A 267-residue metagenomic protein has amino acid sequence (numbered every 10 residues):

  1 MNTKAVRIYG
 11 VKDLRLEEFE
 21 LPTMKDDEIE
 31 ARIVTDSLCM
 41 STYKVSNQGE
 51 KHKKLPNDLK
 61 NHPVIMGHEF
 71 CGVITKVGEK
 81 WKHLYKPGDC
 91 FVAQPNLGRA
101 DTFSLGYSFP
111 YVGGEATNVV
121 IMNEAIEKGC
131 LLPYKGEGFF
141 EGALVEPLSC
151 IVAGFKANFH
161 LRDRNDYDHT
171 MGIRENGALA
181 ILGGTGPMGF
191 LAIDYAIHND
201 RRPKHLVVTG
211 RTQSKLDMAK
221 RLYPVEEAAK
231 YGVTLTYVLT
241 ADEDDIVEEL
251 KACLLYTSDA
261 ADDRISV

Functional and structural regions predicted by a protein language model:
N2-T3: Extreme N-terminal starter segment of soluble prokaryotic enzymes
R7-D13: Extracellular beta-rich ligand/substrate-recognition surface
P22-S37, K51-L97, V112-G113, A125 (+1 more regions): Glycine-rich beta-strand-centered segment in the early N-terminal region that forms part of a ligand/cofactor-binding
K44-H52: Short Gly/aromatic-enriched secondary-structure transition segments
Q94-N176: NAD(P)H dinucleotide-binding glycine-rich loop of Rossmann-like/cofactor-binding domains, especially the beta1-alpha1
F139-A241: Mid-domain Rossmann-like dinucleotide-binding core that forms the NAD(H)/NADP(H) cofactor-binding site
D245-L255: Short amphipathic alpha-helix with an adjacent loop that forms part of the alpha/beta core around
Y256-A261: Conserved small/polar residues in nucleotide/adenosyl-binding loops
